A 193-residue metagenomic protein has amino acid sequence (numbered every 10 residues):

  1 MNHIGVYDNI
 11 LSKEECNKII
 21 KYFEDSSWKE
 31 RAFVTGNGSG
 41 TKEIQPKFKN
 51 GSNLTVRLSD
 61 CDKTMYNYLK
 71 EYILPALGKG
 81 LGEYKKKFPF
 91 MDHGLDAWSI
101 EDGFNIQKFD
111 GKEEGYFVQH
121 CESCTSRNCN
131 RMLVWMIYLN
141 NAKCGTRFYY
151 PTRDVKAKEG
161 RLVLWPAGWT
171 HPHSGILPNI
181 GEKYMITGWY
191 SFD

Functional and structural regions predicted by a protein language model:
M1-V134, Y138-L162, T170-D193: Fe(II)/2-oxoglutarate oxygenase catalytic core
